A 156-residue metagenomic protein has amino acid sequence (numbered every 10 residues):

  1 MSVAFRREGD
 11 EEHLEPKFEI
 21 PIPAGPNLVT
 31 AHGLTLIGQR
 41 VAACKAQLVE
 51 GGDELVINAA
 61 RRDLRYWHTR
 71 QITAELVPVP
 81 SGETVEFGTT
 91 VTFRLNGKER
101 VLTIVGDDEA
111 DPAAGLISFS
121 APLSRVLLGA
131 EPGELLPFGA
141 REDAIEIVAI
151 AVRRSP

Functional and structural regions predicted by a protein language model:
M1-R70: Helix-rich terminal scaffold detector
I20-I22, I37, I57, I72 (+3 more regions): Weak global preference for isoleucine
Q71-P78: Short glycine/threonine/proline-enriched tight-turn/helix- or strand-capping micro-motif at secondary-structure
P78-A151: Non-DNA-binding regulatory cores of transcription-related proteins, predominantly C-terminal effector-binding
V152-P156: Short, charged, intrinsically disordered terminal tails
